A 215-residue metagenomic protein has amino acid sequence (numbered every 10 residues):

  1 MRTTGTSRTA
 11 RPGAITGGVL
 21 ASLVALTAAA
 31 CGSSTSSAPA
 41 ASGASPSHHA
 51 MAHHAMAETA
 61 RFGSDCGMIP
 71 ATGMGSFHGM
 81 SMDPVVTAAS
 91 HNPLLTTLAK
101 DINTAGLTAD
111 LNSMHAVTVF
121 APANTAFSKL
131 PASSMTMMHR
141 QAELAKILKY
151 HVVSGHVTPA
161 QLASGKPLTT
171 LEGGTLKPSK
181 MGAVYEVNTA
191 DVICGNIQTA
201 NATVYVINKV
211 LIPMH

Functional and structural regions predicted by a protein language model:
R2-H215: Mature, structured domains of secreted/extracytosolic soluble proteins
